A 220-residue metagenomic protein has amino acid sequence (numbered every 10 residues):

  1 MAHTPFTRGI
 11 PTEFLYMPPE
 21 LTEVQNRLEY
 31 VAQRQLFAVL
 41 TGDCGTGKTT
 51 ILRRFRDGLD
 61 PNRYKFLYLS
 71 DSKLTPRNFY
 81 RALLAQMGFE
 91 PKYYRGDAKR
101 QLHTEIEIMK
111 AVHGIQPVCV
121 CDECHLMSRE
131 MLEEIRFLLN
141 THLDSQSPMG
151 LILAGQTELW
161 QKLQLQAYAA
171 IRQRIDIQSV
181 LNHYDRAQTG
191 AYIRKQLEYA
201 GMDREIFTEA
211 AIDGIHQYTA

Functional and structural regions predicted by a protein language model:
M1-R34: A short, basic N-terminal segment
T4-R8, Y64-F66, L74-Y93: Conserved NTP-binding/hydrolysis module of P-loop NTPases
R27-Y30, G96-V112: Conserved alpha-helical scaffold flanking the Walker A/P-loop in AAA+ ATPase domains
R34-R54: Walker A/P-loop nucleotide-binding motif
F37, E107, H113-L153, Q166: Conserved Walker B catalytic segment
T41, S70, C121: Residues at the beta-strand->loop junction immediately N-terminal to the Walker
T49-K65: Walker A/P-loop
I108-V112, L143, I152, Q161-Y218: Helix-loop-helix "sensor" segment of P-loop NTPases
